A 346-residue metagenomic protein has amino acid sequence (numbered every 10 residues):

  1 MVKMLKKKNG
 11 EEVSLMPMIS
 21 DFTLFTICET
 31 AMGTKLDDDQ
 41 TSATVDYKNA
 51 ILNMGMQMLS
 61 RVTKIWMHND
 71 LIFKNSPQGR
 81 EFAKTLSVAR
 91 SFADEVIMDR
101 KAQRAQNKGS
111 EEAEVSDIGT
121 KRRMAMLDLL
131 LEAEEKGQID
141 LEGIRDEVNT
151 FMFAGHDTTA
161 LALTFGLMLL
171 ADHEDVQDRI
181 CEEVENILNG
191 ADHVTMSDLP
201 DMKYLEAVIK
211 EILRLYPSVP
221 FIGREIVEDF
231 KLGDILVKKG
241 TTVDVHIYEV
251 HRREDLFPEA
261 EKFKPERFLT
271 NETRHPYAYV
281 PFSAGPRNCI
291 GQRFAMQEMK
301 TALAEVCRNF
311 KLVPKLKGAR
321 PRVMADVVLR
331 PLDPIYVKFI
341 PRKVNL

Functional and structural regions predicted by a protein language model:
L5-E29, D37-D46, H68-F92, E112-I118 (+4 more regions): Cytochrome P450
G10, L24, T85-L163, V194-M202 (+2 more regions): Conserved cytochrome P450 catalytic core segment spanning the I/J/K helices
T23, I27, A31, T85 (+8 more regions): Central I-helix of cytochrome P450 enzymes
V88-S91, T195-G233, E254, N345: Conserved cytochrome P450 K-helix E-x-x-R motif and the immediately C-terminal K′/meander segment
A154, G233, L269-M299, V323-D326: Cytochrome P450 heme-thiolate "Cys pocket" and heme-binding signature region
E174-V176, P276, Q292-R330: Cytochrome P450 heme-binding "Cys pocket" and the immediately downstream C-terminal segment
V245-E272: Conserved cytochrome P450 K-helix/beta-meander segment immediately N-terminal to the heme-binding cysteine loop
V328-L346: C-terminal helix/juxtamembrane-tail motif
